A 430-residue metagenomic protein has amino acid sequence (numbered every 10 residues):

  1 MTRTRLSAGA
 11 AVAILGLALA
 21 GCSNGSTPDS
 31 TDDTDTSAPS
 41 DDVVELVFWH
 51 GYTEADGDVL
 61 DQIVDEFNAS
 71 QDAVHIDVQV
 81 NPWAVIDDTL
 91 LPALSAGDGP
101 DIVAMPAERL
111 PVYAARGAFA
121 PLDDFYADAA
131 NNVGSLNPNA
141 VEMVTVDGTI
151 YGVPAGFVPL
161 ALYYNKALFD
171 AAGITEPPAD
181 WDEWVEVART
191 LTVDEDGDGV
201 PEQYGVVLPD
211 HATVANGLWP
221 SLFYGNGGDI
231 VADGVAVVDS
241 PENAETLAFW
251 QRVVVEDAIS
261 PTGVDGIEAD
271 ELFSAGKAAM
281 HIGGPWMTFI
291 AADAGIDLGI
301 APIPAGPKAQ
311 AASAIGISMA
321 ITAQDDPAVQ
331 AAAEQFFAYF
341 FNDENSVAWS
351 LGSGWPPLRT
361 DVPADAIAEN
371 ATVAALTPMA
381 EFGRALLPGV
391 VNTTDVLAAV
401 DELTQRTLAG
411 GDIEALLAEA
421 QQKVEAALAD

Functional and structural regions predicted by a protein language model:
D65, A69-S70, A172, A248 (+2 more regions): Extracytoplasmic/periplasmic substrate-recognition and gating elements
E66-L136, D170-A179, L272, G276-M280 (+3 more regions): Extracytoplasmic "Venus flytrap"/periplasmic binding protein-like
A107-P159, E202-G205, L218, A301 (+1 more regions): Hinge/lid segment of periplasmic solute-binding proteins
D123-L136, D196-T213, N226-E245, D293 (+3 more regions): Short, solvent-exposed loop/beta-turn-alpha elements that line the ligand-binding surface or hinge of extracytoplasmic
N139, L351-A399: Long, aromatic- and glycine/proline-rich binding clefts that accommodate carbohydrate-like moieties
V146-A155, L160, D182-V235, A278: Extracytoplasmic/periplasmic solute-binding protein
D170-A171, V255, A380-D430: Conserved C-terminal helix/tail region of periplasmic/extracytoplasmic solute-binding proteins
V187-R189, D233-T262: Glycine-centered hinge/linker elements that transmit conformational signals in sensory and ligand-binding systems
